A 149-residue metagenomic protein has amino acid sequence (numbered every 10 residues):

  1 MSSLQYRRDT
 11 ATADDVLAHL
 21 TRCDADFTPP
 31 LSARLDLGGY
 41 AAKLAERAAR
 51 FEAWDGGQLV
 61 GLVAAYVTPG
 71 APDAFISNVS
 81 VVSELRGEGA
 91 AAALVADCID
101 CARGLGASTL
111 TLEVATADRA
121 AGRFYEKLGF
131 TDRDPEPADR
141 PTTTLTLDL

Functional and structural regions predicted by a protein language model:
S3-N78, V82-E84, V95-D97, C101 (+2 more regions): Acetyl-CoA-dependent GNAT
R86, L112-G122, A138-T142: Conserved beta-strand-loop-alpha-helix junction that forms the acyl-donor binding cleft
G89: Conserved G/P- and acidic residue-centered "switch" motifs that form tight phosphate/ATP-binding loops in soluble
A102-E113: Conserved GNAT acetyl-CoA-binding A-motif
Y125, F130: Conserved active-site tyrosine of GNAT-family acetyltransferases
